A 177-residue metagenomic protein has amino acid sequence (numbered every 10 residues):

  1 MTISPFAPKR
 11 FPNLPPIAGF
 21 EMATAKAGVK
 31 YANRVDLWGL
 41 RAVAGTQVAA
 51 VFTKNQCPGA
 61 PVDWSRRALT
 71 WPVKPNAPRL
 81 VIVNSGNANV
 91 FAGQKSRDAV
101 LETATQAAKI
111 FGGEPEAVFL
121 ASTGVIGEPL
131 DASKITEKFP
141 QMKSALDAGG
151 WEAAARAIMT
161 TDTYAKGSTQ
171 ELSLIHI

Functional and structural regions predicted by a protein language model:
M1-T53, C57: N-terminal amphipathic/basic leader segments beginning at the initiator methionine
V35-L37, A60, R156, S168: Structural beta-strand/beta-sheet cores of well-ordered domains, especially the beta-sheet scaffolds that support
L40-V100, I110: Glycine-rich phosphate/pyrophosphate-binding loop regions near the starts of catalytic domains
T46, V125, A165: Residue-level detector of flexible, active-site-proximal loop/helix-junction positions within diverse enzyme catalytic
R67, L130-D131, T163: Short capping/connector residues at structural and topological boundaries
A77-G86, V90-A145: A glycine-rich phosphate/pyrophosphate-binding beta-strand-loop-alpha-helix module
M142-S173: Contiguous domain-boundary segments centered on the initiation and propagation of an alpha-helix
I175-I177: Conserved small/polar residues in nucleotide/adenosyl-binding loops
